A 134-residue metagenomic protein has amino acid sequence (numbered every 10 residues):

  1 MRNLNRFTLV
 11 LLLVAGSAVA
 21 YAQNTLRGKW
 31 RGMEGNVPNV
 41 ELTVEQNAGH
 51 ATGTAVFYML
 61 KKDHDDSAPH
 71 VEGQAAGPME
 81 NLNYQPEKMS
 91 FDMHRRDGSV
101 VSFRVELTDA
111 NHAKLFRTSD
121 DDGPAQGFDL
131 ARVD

Functional and structural regions predicted by a protein language model:
M1-L9: Bacterial N-terminal signal peptides that target proteins for export
T8-G16: Bacterial N-terminal signal peptides
A18-A22: Sec/Tat signal peptide C-region and signal peptidase I cleavage site
Q23-E106, F116-D134: Central antiparallel beta-sheet cores of small beta-barrel/beta-sandwich binding domains
D109-N111: Residue-level recognition of beta-strand termini and adjacent short loop/turns
